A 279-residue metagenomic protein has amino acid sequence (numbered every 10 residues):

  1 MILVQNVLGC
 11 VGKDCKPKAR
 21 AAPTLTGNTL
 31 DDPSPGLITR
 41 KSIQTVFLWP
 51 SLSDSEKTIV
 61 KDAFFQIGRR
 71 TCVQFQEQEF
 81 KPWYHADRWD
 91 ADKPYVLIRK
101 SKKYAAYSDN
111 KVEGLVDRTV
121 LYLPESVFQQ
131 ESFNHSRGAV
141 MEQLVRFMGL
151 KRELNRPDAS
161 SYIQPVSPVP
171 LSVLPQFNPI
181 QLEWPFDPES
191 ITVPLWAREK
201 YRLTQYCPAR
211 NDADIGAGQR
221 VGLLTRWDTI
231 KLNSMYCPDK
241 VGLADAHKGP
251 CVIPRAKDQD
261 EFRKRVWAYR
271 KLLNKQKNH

Functional and structural regions predicted by a protein language model:
L3-H279: Zinc-dependent metalloendopeptidases
